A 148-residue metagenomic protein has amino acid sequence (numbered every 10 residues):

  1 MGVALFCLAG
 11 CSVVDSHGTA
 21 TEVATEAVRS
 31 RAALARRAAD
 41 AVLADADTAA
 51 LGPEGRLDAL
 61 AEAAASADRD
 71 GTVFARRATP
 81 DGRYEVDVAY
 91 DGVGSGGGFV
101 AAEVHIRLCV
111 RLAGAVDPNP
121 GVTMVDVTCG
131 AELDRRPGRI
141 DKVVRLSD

Functional and structural regions predicted by a protein language model:
M1-V3, S16-T19: N-terminal export and membrane-targeting signals
F6-G10: C-terminal motif of bacterial Sec signal peptides marking the signal peptidase cleavage site
C11-D15: Bacterial signal peptide processing site
G18-A27: Immediate post-signal-peptide N-terminus of mature secreted/exported proteins
A27-E54: N-terminal alpha-helical signal peptides/signal-anchor transmembrane segments
A44-V104: Mature extracytoplasmic domains of secretory-pathway proteins
A78-D148: Extracytosolic low-complexity repeat regions of secreted or lipid-anchored proteins
